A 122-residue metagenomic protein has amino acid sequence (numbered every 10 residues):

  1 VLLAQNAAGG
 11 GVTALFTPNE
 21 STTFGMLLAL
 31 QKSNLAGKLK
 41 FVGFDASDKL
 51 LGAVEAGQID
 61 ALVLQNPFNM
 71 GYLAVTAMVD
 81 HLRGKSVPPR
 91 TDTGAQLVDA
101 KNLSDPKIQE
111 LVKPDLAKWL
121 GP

Functional and structural regions predicted by a protein language model:
V1-P122: A residue-level marker of the well-folded mature domains of exported/periplasmic proteins
